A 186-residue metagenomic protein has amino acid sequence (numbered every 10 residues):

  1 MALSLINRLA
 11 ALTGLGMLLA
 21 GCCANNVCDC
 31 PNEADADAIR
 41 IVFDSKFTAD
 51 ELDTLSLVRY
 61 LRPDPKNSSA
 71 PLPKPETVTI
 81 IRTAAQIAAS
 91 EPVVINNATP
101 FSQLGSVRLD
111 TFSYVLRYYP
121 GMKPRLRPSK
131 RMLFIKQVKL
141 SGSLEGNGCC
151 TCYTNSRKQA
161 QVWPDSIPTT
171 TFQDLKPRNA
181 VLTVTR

Functional and structural regions predicted by a protein language model:
M1-A11: Bacterial N-terminal signal peptides that target proteins for export
L18-G21: C-terminal motif of bacterial Sec signal peptides marking the signal peptidase cleavage site
C23-D35, I81-R186: Extracytoplasmic cysteine-anchoring/structural motifs
A38-R40: Intrinsic-disorder/low-complexity, polar/charged segments enriched in Ser/Thr/Lys/Arg/Asp/Glu/Gln
V42-D50: Structural motif
S45, R59-L61, Y118-P124: Short acidic, glycine-rich loop/turn motifs
A49-R82: Extended low-complexity, serine/threonine- and proline-enriched intrinsically disordered segments
